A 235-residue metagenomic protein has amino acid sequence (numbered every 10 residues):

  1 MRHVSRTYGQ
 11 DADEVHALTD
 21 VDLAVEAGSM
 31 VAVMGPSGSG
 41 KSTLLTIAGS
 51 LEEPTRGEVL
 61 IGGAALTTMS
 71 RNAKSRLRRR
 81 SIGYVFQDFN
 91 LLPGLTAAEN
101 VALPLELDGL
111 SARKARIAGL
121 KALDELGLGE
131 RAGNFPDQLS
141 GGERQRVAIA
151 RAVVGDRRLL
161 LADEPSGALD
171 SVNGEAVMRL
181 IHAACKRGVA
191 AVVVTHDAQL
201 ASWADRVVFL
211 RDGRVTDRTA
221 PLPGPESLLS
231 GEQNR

Functional and structural regions predicted by a protein language model:
R2-R206, L210: ABC family nucleotide-binding domain
R214-R235: Conserved beta-strand-loop-alpha-helix hinge in the C-terminal portion of ABC ATPase nucleotide-binding domains
